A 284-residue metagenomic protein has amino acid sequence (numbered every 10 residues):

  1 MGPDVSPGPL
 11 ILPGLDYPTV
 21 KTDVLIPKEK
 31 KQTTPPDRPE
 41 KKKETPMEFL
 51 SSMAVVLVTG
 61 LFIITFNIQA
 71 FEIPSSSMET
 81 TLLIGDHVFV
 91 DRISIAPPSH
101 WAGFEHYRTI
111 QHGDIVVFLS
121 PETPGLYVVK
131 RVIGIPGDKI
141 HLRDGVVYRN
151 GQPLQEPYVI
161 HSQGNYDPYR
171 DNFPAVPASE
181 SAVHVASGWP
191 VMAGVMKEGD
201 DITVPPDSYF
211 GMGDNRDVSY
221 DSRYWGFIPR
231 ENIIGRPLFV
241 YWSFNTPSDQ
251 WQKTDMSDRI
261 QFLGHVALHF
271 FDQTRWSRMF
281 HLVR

Functional and structural regions predicted by a protein language model:
V5, L10-M47, F66-E72, T80-R284: Soluble "head" domains of membrane/secretory-pathway proteins
E48-F66: Hydrophobic membrane-insertion alpha-helices, especially the h-region of bacterial N-terminal signal peptides
S75: A short acidic/basic microdomain associated with nuclease active sites
